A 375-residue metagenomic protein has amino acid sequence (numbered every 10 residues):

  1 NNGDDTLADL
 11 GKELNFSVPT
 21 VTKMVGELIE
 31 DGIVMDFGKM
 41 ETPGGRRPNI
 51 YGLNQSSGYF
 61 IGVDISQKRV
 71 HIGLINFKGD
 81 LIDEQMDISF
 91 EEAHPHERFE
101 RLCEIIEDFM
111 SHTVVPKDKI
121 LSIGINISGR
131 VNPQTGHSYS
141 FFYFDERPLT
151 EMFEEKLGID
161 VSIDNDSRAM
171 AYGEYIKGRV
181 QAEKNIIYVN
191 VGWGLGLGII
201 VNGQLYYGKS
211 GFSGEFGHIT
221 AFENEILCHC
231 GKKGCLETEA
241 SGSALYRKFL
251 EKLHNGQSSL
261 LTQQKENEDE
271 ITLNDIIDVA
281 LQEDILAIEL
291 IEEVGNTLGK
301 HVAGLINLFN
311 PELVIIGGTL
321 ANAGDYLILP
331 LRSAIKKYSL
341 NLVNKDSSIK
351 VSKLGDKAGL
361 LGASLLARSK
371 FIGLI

Functional and structural regions predicted by a protein language model:
N1-M86, F90-D118, L157, E223-N224 (+2 more regions): ATP-binding/phosphotransfer module of carbohydrate and carboxylate kinases, centering on a glycine-rich
G52, V63-S66, V180-Q181, Y188-V191: Short loop/turn motifs at secondary-structure junctions and domain boundaries
F60-D64, I120-G124, I186-N190, G196-G198: Short glycine-aspartate micro-motif
N76, P133, I200: Short, acidic, Ser/Thr-enriched surface-loop or helix-capping motifs
L81, S138, L205-Y206: Hydrophobic "anchor" residues
E84-Q85, S89-N185, Y326-Y338: Glycine-rich phosphate-binding loop and adjoining helix at the ATP-binding site of ATP-dependent phosphoryl-transfer
D166, G192, A363: Active-site glycine-centered loops adjacent to acidic/histidine catalytic or metal-binding residues that shape
A182-A240: Glycine-rich phosphate-binding loop of actin/hexokinase-like ATP-binding domains
